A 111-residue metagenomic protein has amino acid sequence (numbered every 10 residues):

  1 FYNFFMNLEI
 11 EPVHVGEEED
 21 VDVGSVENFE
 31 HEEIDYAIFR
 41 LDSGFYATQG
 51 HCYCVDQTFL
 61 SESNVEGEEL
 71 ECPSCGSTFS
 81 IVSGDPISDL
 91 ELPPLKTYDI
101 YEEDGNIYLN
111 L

Functional and structural regions predicted by a protein language model:
F4-V65, I81, T97-L111: N-terminal pre-ligand scaffold of iron-sulfur
C52, C72-C75: Short cysteine clusters
E66-P73, P86-L95: Short cysteine/histidine-rich metal-coordination sites, predominantly Zn2+-binding motifs
L70-C72, F79, I100: Generic recognition of well-ordered secondary-structure surfaces with a strong bias for beta-strand segments
